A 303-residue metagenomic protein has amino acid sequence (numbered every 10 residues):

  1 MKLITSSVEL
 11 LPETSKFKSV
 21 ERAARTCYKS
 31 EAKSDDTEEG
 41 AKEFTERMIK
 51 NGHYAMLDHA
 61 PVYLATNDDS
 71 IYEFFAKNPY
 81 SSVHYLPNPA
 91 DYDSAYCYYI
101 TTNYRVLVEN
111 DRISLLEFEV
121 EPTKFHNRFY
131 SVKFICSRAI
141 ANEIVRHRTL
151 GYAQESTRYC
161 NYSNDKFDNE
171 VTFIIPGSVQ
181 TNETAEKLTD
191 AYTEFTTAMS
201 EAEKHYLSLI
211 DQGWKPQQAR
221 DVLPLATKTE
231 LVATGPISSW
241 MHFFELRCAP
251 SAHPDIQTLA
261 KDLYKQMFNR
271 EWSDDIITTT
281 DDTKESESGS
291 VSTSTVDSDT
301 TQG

Functional and structural regions predicted by a protein language model:
M1-G303: Family-specific signature for flavin-dependent thymidylate synthase
